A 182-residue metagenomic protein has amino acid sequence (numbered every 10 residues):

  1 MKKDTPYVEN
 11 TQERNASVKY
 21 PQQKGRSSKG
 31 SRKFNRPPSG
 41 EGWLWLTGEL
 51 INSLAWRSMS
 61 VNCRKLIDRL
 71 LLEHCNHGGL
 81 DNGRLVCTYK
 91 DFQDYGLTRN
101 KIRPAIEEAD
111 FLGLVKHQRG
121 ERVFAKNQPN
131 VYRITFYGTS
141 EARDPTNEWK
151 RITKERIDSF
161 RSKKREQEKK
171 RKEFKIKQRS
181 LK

Functional and structural regions predicted by a protein language model:
M1-K90, D94, Q178-K182: Short recognition helix of helix-turn-helix/winged-helix DNA-binding domains
K2-D4, S53, R57, H74-G138: Winged helix-turn-helix DNA-binding recognition segment
S17, K29, N35, I67 (+4 more regions): Sequence-pattern detector for short linear motifs and compositional/periodic biases rather than a specific fold
L66-R69, I102, R119, T153: Extended interaction regions within the primary functional domain
R133-R171: Short, amphipathic alpha-helical interaction segments positioned at domain boundaries
N147, R171-K182: Acidic, gly/ser/pro-rich intrinsically disordered tails
